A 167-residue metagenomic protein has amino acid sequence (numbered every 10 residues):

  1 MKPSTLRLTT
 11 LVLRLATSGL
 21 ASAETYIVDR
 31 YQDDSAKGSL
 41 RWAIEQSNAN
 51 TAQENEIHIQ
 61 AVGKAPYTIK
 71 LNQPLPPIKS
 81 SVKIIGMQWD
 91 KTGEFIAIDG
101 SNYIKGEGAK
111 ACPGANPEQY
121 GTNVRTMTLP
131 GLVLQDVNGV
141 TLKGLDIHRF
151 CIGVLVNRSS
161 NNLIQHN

Functional and structural regions predicted by a protein language model:
M1-T9: Bacterial N-terminal signal peptides that target proteins for export
T9-L15: Hydrophobic helical h-region of N-terminal Sec-dependent signal peptides in bacterial secretory/periplasmic proteins
S22-H166: N-terminal, post-signal-peptide segments of secreted/periplasmic proteins
